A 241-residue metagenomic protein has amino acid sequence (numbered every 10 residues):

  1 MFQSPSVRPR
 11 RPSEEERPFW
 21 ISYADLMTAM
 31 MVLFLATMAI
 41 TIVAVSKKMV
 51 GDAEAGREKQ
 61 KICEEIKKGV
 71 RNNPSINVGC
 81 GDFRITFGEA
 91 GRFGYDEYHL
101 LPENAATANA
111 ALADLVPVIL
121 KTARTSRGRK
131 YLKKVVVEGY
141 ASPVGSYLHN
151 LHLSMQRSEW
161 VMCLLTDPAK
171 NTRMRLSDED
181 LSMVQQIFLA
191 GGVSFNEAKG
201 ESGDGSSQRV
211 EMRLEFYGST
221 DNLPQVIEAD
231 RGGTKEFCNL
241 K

Functional and structural regions predicted by a protein language model:
M1-N73: Short terminal targeting/anchoring segments
E54, E58, D96-T107, G145 (+2 more regions): Extracytoplasmic/periplasmic, Sec-exported soluble proteins
I62-E64, G79-G81, F237-N239: Sequence contexts marking disulfide-bonded cysteines in secreted/extracellular proteins
N77-A90, K130-V137: Short coil-to-beta-strand
F87-Y98, G139-P143, I227: A short small-residue
F93, E97-V136, T166, K170-R173 (+1 more regions): Periplasmic peptidoglycan-binding/anchoring modules of Gram-negative envelope and division proteins
K133-Y217: Periplasmic OmpA-like peptidoglycan-binding domain that tethers envelope proteins to the cell wall
Q225-K241: Short, cationic low-complexity segments
